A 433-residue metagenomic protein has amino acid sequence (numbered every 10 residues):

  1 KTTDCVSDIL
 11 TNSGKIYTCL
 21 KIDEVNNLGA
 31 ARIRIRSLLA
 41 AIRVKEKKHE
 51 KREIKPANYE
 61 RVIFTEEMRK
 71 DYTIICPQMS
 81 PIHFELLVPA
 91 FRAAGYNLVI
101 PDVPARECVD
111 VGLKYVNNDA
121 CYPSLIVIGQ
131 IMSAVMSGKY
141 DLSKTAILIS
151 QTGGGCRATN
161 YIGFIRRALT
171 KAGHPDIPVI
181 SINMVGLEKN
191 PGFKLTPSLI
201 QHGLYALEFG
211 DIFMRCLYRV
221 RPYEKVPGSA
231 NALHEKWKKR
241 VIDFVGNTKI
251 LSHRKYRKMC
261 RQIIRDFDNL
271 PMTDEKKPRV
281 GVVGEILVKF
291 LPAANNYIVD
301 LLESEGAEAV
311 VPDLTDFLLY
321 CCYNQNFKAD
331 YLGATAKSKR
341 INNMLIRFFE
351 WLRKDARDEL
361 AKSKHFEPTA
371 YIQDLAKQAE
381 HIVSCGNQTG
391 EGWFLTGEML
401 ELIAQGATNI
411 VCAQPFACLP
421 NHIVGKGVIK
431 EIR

Functional and structural regions predicted by a protein language model:
K1-R433: An N-terminal assembly and electron-transfer interface module characteristic of large anaerobic redox and radical
